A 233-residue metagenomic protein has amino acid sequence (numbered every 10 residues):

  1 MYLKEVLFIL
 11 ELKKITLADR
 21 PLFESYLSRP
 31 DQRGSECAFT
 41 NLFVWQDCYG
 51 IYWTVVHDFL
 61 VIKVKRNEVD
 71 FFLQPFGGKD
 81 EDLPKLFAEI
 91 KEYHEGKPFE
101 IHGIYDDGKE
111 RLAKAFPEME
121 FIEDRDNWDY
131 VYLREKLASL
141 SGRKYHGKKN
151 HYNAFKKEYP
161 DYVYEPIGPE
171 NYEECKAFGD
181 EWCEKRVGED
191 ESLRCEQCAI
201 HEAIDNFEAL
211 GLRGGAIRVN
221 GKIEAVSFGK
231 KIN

Functional and structural regions predicted by a protein language model:
L3-H57, E191, C195-E196: Amide-forming acyltransferase catalytic core, primarily the GNAT-like/NAT-type and related acyltransferase folds
Y26-P30, W45, E89, Y93 (+6 more regions): Residues that form generic nucleotide/phosphate-binding pockets
E36-G108, R218-N233: Conserved donor-binding loop and adjoining core beta-sheet/short helix segment in diverse acyl/aminoacyl transferases
P98-D124: Non-catalytic accessory segments adjacent to catalytic cores
P98-I104, V131, V163-I167, A216: A structural signal for short, well-ordered beta-strand segments and their strand-loop junctions that often border
F116-E191: Acyltransferase donor/substrate-recognition loop-hinge adjacent to the catalytic core
E170-K222: Short, conserved active-site entrance elements at the starts or edges of catalytic domains
